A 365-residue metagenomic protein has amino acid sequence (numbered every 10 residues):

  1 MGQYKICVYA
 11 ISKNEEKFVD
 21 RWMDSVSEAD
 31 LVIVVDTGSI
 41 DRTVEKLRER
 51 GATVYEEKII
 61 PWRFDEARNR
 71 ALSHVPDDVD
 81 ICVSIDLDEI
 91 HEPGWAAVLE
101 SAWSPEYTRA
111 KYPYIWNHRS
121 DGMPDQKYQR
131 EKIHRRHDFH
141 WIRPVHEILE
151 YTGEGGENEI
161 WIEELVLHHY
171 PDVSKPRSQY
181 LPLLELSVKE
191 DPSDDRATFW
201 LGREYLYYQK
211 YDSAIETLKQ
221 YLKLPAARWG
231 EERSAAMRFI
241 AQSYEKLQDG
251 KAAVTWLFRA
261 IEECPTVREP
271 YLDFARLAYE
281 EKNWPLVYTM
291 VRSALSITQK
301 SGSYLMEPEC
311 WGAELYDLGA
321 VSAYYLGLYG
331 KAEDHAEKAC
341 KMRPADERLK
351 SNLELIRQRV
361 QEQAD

Functional and structural regions predicted by a protein language model:
C7-L31: Short, well-formed alpha-helical segments that are part of the catalytic scaffolds of diverse glycosyltransferases
K17-D20, D41-R50, G94: Acidic helix N-cap motif at the loop->helix transition within catalytic regions of sugar-transfer enzymes
S25, V35-R48, I59-I60, D86-I90: A conserved acidic beta->alpha catalytic loop
V44-H74: Conserved donor nucleotide-binding strand/loop of the catalytic core
D65-L72, H91-E216, Q220: Catalytic-site signature of metal-activated, phosphate-bearing donor transferases, centered on the GT-A/GT-A-like
S73-I90: Short beta-strand-to-loop acidic/aromatic patch adjacent to the donor-nucleotide binding site
